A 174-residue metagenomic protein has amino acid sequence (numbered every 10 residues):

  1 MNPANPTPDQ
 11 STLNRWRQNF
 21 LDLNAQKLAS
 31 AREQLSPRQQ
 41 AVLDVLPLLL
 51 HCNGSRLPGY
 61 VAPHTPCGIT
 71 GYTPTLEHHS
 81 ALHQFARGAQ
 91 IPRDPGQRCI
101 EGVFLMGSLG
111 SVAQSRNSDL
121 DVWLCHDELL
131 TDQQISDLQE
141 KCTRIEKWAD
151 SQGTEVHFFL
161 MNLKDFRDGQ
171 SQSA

Functional and structural regions predicted by a protein language model:
M1-P95: N-terminal regions immediately upstream of nucleotidyltransferase
L82-F85, D94-A113: Active-site-adjacent "gating/activation" loops or surface patches in catalytic cores
R93-Q97, A113-S115, K147-G153: A general structural signal for short secondary-structure junctions and capping/turn motifs
F104, V112-S136, H157-F158: Catalytic metal-binding acidic patch
S136-A174: Conserved catalytic core of two-metal-ion nucleotidyltransferases
